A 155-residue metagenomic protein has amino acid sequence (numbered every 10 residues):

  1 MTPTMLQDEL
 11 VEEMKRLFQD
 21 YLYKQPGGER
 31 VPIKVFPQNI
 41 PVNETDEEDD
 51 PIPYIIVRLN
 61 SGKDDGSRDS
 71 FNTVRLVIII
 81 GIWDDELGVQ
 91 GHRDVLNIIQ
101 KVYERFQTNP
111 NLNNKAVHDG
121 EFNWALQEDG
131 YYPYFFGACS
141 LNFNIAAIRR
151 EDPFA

Functional and structural regions predicted by a protein language model:
M1-R68, F154-A155: Small/polar-rich, solvent-exposed N-terminal microdomains that initiate assembly or binding
T4, D8, N72, L96 (+1 more regions): A generic "functional-site adjacency" signal
K15, L22-P26, I82-D84, Q100 (+1 more regions): Localized chelating/binding microdomains that coordinate divalent metal ions or stabilize phosphate-bearing
I52, D69-R75, Y132-S140: A general secondary-structure signal for short beta-strands and their flanking turns/coil in non-transmembrane regions
R58-D85: Active-site-adjacent structural patch at catalytic or cofactor/ligand-binding sites
D65, D84-G88, A147-E151: Residue-level signal for secondary-structure boundary sites
S70-N72, W83-E104: Extracellular/virion structural assembly segments
R93-A155: Acidic-leaning, charged glycine-interspersed low-complexity segments
